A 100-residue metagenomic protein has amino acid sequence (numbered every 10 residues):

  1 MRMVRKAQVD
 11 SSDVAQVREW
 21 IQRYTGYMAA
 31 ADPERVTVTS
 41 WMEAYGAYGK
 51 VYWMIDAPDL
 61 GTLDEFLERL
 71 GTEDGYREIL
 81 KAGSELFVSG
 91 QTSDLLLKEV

Functional and structural regions predicted by a protein language model:
M1-K6, V17-R18, W53-M54: Short, structured motif recognition centered on aromatic/hydrophobic residues
K6-S12, I55-D59: Short beta-strand-to-loop capping motifs
A7-Q8, A15-G26: N-terminal first-folded block
D10, V38-T39, V51-M54: Short hydrophobic/aromatic-rich motifs at helix boundaries and adjacent loops
Q22-T39, A44, D56-S93: An amphipathic, aromatic/His-enriched active-site/gating alpha helix that lines ligand/cofactor pockets
G46-G49: Short acidic/glycine-enriched loop/turn segments that link adjacent beta-strands
L96-V100: Short hydrophobic/aromatic patches at helix-to-coil boundaries
